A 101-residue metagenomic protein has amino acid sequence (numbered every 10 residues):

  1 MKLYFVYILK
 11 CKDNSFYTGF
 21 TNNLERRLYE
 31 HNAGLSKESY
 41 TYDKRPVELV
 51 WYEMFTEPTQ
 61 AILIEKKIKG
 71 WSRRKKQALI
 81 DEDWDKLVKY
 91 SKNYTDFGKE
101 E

Functional and structural regions predicted by a protein language model:
M1-S36, Y42-Y52, I62-K66, W84-E101: GIY-YIG nuclease catalytic motif and its immediate N-terminal context
L24, E57-T59, R73: Residues at or immediately preceding the N-termini of alpha-helices
K67-I80: Short arginine-rich
